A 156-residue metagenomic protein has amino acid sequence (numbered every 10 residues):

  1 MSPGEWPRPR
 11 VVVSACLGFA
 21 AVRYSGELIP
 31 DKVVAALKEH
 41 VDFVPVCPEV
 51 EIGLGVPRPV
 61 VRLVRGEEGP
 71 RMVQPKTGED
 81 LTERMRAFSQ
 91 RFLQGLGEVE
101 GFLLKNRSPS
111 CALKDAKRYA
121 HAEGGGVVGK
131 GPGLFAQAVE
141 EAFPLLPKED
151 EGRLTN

Functional and structural regions predicted by a protein language model:
M1-W6, K32-D42, A87-E100: Short amphipathic alpha-helices and their capping/turn segments at secondary-structure boundaries
R8-P48: Glycine-rich, flexible N-terminal cofactor/catalytic loop recognition
C16, K105-S108, R153: Short, well-ordered beta-to-alpha junction loops that form the rim of enzyme active sites and present histidine/acidic
A20-A21, L54-G55, S110-K114: Short catalytic/ligand-binding loop motif for oxyanion handling, primarily in non-cytosolic enzymes, centered on
R23-L28, R118-G131: Glycine- and acidic-residue-enriched helix-capping/strand-helix junction motifs
A35-K38, D42-G69: Short, surface-exposed acidic-centric catalytic microdomains
P70-R91, G125-N156: Divalent-metal-activated hydrolytic enzyme cores
F88-A122: N-terminal glycine-rich phosphate/adenylate-binding segment common to multiple enzyme folds
